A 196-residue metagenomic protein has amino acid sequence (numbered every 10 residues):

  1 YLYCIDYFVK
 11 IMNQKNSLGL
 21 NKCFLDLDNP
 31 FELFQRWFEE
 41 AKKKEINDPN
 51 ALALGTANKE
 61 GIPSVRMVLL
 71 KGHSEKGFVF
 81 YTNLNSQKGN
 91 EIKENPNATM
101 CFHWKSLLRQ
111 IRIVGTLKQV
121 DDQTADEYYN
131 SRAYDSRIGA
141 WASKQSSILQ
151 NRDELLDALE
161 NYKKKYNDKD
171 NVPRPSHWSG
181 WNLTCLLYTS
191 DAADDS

Functional and structural regions predicted by a protein language model:
I5-S190: Binding-site signature for planar aromatic cofactors or substrates
D191-S196: Single conserved hydrophobic/aromatic residue that forms the stacking wall/gate of nucleotide- or nucleobase-binding
